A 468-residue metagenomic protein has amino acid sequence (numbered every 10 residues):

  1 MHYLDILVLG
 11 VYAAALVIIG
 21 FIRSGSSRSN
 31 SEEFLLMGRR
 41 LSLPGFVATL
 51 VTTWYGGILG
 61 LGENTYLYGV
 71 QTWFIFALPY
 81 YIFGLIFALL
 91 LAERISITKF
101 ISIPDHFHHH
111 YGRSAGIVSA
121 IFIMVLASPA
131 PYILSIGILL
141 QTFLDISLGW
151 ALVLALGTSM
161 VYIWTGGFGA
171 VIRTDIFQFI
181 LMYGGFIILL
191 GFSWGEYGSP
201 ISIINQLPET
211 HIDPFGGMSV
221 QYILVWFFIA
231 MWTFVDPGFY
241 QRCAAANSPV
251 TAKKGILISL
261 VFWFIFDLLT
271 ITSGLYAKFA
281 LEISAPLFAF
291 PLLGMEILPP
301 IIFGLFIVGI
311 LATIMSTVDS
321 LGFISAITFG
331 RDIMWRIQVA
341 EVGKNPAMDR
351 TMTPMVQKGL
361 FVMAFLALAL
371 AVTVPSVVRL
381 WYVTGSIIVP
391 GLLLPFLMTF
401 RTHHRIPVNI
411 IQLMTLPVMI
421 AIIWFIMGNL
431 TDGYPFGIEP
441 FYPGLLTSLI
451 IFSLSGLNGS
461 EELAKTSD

Functional and structural regions predicted by a protein language model:
M1-G20, V408-D468: A generic transmembrane alpha-helix motif of multi-pass inner-membrane proteins
M1-I58, I163-G166, F179, G185-I188 (+2 more regions): Membrane-interface "cap" regions at the ends of multi-pass membrane proteins
A15, A120-P131, L181-F192, Y222-F234 (+3 more regions): Selective recognition of specific alpha-helical transmembrane segments in multi-pass small-molecule
I19, R23-S27, V125-P129, I133 (+7 more regions): Hydrophobic alpha-helical segments and their helix-loop junctions in multi-pass secondary transporters
L35-K99, I229, F239, A245-E282 (+1 more regions): Membrane-interface helix-loop-helix modules in multi-pass membrane proteins
E63-L78, I133-A151, G169-Q178, A285-L292 (+5 more regions): Transmembrane helix-loop boundary segments of multi-pass membrane transporters
T72-W164, F228-I229, A312-D319: Helix-loop-helix module between adjacent transmembrane segments
H110-I117, G330-P375: Loop-to-transmembrane helix boundary motifs in multi-pass membrane proteins
